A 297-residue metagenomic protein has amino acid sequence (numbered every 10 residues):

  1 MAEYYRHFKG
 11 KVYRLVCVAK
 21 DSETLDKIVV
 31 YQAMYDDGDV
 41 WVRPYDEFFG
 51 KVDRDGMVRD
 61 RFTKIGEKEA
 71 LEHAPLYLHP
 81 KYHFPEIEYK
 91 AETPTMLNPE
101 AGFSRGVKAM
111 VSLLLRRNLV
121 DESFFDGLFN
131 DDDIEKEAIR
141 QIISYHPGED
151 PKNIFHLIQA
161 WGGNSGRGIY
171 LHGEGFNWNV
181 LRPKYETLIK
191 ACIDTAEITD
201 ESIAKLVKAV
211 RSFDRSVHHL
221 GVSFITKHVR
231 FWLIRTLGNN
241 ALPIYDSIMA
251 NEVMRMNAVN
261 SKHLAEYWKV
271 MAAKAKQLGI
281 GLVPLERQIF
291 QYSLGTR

Functional and structural regions predicted by a protein language model:
M1-L71: Mixed-charge, low-complexity intrinsically disordered regions
K11-R14, E137-I142: Charged, amphipathic alpha-helical segments
C17, L157-A160, K227, N251 (+1 more regions): Residue-level signal for well-ordered alpha-helical scaffold segments within enzymatic catalytic domains
E72-E137, R235-R297: C-terminal accessory module of base-excision DNA glycosylases/AP lyases that mediates lesion recognition and DNA
I142-L220: Helix-hairpin-helix/helix-loop-helix acidic hairpins
P151-F155, V222-I225, L282, E286: Short runs of predominantly hydrophobic/aromatic residues within well-ordered alpha helices that form helix-helix
G162-R167, F224, L233, S293-L294: Short alpha-helix boundary/capping elements
K205-R255: Catalytic DNA-binding helix-loop module of base-excision-repair DNA glycosylases/AP lyases
